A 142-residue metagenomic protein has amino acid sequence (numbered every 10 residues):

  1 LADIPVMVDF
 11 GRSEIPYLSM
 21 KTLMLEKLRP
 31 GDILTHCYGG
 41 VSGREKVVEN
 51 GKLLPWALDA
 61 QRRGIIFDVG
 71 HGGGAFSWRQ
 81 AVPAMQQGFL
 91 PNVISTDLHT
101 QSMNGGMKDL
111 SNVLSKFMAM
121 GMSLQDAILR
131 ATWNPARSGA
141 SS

Functional and structural regions predicted by a protein language model:
L1-F67, A75-N92: Histidine/acidic residue-rich metal-binding segments in metalloenzymes
G39, G72, L98: Active-site metal-binding loops of divalent metal-dependent hydrolases
I66, G72, M118-A119: C-terminal amphipathic alpha-helical segment
S77-S142: His/Asp/Glu-enriched, well-ordered alpha-helical/loop segment that forms or immediately abuts the divalent-metal
